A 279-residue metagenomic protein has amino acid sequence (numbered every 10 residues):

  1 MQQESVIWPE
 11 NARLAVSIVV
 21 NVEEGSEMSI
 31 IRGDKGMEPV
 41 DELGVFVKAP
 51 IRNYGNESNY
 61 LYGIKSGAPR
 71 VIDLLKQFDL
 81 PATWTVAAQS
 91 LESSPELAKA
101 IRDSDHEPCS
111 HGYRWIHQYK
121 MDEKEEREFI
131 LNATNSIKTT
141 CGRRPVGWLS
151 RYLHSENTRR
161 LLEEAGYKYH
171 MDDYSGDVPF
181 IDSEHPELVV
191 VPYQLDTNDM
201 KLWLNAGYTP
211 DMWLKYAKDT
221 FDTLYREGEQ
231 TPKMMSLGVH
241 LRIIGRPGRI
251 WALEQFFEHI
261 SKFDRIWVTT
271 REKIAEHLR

Functional and structural regions predicted by a protein language model:
M1-V189, L214-L237, I243-R279: Catalytic alpha-helical scaffold of carbohydrate-active enzymes acting on polysaccharides/glycoconjugates
E184-K201: A structural motif
D196-N198, L202-W213: C-terminal amphipathic alpha-helical segment
